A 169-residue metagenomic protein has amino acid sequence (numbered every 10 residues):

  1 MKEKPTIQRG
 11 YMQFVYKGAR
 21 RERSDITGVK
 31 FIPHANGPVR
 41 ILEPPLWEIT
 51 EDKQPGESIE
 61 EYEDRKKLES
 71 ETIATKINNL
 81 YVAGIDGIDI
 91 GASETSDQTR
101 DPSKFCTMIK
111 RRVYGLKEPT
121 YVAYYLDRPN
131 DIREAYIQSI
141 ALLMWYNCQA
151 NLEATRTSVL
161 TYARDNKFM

Functional and structural regions predicted by a protein language model:
M1-M169: RNase H-like, metal-dependent nuclease domains and their acidic two-metal-ion catalytic environment used
